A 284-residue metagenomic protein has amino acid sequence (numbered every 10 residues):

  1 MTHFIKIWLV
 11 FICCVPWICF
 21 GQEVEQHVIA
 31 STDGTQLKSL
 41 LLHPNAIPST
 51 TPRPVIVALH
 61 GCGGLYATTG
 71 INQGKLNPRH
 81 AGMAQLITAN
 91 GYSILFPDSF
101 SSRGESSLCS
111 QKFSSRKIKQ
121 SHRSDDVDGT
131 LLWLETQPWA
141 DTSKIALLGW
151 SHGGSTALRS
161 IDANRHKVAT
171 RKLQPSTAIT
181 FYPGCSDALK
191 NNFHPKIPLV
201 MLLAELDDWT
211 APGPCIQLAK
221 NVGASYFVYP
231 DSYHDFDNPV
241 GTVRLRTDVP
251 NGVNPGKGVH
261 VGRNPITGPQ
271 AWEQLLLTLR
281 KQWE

Functional and structural regions predicted by a protein language model:
I12-G21: Hydrophobic h-region of N-terminal signal peptides that target proteins for export in Gram-negative bacteria
Q22-T51: N-terminal cap/lid segment of alpha/beta-hydrolase-fold proteins
L37-K38, P52-T136, V240-G241, T247-V261: Serine-hydrolase catalytic machinery in alpha/beta-hydrolase-like enzymes
L65, N72, I118-P195: Primarily recognizes the serine-hydrolase "nucleophile elbow" in alpha/beta-hydrolase and SGNH/GDSL folds
P195, M201-L203: Short beta-strand/loop motif that positions the catalytic acidic residue of the alpha/beta-hydrolase fold
L206-T210, H234-D235: Acidic catalytic loop of the alpha/beta-hydrolase fold
T210-K220, G241: Short alpha-helix in the alpha/beta-hydrolase fold that links the catalytic acid
A224-E284: C-terminal catalytic histidine-bearing segment of alpha/beta-hydrolase fold enzymes
